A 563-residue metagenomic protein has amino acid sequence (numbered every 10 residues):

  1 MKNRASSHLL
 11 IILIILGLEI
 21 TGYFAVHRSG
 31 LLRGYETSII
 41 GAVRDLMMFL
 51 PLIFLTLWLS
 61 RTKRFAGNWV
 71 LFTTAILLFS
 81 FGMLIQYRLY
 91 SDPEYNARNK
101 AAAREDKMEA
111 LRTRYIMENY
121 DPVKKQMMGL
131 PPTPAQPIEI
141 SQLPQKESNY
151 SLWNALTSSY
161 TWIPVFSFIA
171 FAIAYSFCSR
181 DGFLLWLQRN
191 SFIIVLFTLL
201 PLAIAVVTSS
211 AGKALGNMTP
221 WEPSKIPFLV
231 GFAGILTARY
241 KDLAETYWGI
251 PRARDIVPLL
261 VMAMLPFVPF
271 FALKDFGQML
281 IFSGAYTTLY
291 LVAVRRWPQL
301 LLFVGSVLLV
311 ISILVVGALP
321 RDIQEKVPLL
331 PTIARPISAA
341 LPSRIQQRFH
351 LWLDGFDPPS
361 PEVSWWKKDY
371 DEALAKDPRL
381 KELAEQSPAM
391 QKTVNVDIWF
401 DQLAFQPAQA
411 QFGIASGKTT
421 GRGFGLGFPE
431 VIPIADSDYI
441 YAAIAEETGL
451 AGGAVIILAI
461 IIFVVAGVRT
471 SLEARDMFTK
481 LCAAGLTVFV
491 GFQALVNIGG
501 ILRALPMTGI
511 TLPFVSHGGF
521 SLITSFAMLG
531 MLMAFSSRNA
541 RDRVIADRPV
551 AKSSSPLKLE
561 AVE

Functional and structural regions predicted by a protein language model:
M1, T21, Q493-E563: A juxtamembrane structural motif centered on a specific transmembrane helix
M1-L16: N-terminal membrane topogenic signal
L16-R28, I85: Alpha-helical transmembrane segments of multi-pass membrane proteins
S29-G41: Membrane-helix interface and helix-disruption motif detector
I39-P93, R98-Q402, A442, E446-G500 (+3 more regions): Hydrophobic alpha-helical transmembrane segments of multi-pass inner membrane proteins, especially in bacterial systems
D397-P407, T419-G425, P429-I440, T448: Extracytoplasmic catalytic/substrate-binding loops of multi-pass membrane glycan-assembly enzymes
